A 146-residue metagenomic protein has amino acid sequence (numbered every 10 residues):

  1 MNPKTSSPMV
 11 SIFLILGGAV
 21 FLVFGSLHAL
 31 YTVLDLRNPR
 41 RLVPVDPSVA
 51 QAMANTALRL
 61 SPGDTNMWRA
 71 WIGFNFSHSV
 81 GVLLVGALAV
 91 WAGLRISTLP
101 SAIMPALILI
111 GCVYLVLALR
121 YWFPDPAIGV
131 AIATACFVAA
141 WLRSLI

Functional and structural regions predicted by a protein language model:
N2-I12, R59-I72, T98, P124: Juxtamembrane loop-transmembrane helix junctions in multi-pass integral membrane proteins, especially the extracellular
N2-I15, W91-A102, L142-I146: Helix-coil boundary and interhelical linker segments in multi-pass alpha-helical membrane proteins
P8-L22, R69-S79, L83, S101-I108 (+1 more regions): Alpha-helical transmembrane segments of integral membrane proteins
V10-V45: N-terminal signal-anchor transmembrane alpha helix
A19, P44-W91: Core segments of alpha-helical transmembrane spans in multipass integral membrane proteins
A19-A29, F76-V90, I108-L115, T134-W141: Hydrophobic alpha-helical transmembrane segments of multipass integral membrane proteins
R40-P44, P105, G111: Membrane-embedded alpha-helical bundles that constitute the cytochrome b-like, heme-associated redox core of multi-pass
G93-P105, C112-A131, S144-I146: Membrane-helix boundary connector in multi-pass membrane proteins
